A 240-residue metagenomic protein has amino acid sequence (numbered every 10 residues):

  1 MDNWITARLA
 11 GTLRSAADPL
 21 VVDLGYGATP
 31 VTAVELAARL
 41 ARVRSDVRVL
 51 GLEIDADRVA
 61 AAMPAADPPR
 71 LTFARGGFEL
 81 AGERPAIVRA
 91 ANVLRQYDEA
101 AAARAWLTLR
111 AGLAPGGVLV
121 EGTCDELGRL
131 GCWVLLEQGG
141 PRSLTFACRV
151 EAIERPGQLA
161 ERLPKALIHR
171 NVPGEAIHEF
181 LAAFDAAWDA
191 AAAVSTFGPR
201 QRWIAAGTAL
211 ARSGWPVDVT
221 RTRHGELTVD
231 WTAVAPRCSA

Functional and structural regions predicted by a protein language model:
M1-P19, D23, A28-P30: Class I SAM-dependent methyltransferase Rossmann-like catalytic core, especially the SAM/SAH-binding loop
G27-L80: Class I SAM-dependent methyltransferase SAM/SAH-binding core
R70-T72, A86, G117: Short, conserved active-site loop motifs that form the nucleotide-linked donor/cofactor pocket
R84-A103: A short SAM/SAH-binding and catalytic strip from SAM-dependent methyltransferases
R95, A103-P115: A short glycine-rich, Lys/Arg-flanked "PGG" loop and its adjoining helix->strand segment in the class I
L113-G128: Conserved beta-strand signature within the Rossmann-like core of class I S-adenosyl-L-methionine
C132-R202: A conserved mid-domain beta-alpha-beta active-site/ligand-binding segment of alpha/beta enzyme cores
A176-A240: Conserved Class I S-adenosyl-L-methionine
